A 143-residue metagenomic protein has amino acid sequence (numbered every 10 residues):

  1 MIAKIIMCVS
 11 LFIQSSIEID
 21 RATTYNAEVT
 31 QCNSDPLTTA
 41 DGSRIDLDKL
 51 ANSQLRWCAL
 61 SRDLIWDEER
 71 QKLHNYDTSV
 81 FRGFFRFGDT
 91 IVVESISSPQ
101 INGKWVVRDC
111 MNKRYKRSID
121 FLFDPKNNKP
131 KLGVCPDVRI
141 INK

Functional and structural regions predicted by a protein language model:
M1-C8: Sec-dependent signal peptide recognition, specifically the positively charged N-region followed immediately by
I13-K143: Solvent-exposed, well-ordered loop and adjacent helix/strand elements within mature globular domains that form
